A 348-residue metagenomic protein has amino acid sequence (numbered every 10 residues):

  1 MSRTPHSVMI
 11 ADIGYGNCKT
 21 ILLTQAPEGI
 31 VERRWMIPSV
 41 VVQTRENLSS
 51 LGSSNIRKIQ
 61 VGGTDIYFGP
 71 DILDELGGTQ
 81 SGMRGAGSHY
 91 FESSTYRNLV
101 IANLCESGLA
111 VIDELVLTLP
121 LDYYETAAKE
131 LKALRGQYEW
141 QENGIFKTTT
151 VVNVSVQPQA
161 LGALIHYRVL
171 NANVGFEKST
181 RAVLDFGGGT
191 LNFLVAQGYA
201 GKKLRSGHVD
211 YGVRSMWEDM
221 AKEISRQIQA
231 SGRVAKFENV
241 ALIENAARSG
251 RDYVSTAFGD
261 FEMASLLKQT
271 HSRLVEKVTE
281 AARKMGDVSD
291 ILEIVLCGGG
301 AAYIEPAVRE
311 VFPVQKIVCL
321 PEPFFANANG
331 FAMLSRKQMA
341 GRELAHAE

Functional and structural regions predicted by a protein language model:
M1-R181, A200-V213, A241-E348: Nucleotide/phosphate-binding catalytic cleft detector across ATP-hydrolyzing and phosphate-transferring enzymes
T180-R248: Aromatic-anchored, glycine/proline-accented short structural segments that stabilize local strand-turns or short
